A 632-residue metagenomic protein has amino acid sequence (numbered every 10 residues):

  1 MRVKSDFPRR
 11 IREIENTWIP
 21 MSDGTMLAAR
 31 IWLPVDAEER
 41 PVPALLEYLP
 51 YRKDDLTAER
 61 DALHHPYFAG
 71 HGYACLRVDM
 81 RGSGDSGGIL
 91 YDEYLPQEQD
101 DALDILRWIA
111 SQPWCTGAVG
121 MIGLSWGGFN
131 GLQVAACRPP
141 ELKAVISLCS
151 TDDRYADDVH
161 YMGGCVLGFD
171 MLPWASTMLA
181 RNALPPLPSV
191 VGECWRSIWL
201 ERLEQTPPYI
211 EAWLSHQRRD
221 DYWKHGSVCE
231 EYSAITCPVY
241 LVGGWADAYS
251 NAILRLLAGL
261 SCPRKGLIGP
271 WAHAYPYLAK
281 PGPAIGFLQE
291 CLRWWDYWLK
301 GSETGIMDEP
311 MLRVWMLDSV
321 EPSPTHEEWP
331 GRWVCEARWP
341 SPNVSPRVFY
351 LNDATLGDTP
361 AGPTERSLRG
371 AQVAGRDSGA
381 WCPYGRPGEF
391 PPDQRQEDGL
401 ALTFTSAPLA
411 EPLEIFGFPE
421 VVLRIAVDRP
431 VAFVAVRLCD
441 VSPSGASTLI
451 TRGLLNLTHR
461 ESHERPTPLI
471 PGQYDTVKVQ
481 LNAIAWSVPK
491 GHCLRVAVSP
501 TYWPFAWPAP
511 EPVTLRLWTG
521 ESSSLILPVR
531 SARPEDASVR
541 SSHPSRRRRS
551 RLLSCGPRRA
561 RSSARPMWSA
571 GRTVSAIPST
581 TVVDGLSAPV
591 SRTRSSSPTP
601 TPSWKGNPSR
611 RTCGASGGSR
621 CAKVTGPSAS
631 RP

Functional and structural regions predicted by a protein language model:
R2-R40, T405, L409-E411: N-terminal cap/lid segment of alpha/beta-hydrolase-fold proteins
V35-A110, V159-H160, V166, S442-S444 (+1 more regions): Cap/lid segment of the alpha/beta-hydrolase catalytic domain
Q97, I122, F129-S189, W245 (+1 more regions): A catalytic-pocket lid/entrance helix-loop region that shapes and gates access to the active site across common
P113-S125: Alpha/beta-hydrolase fold nucleophile elbow
N182-S227: Alpha/beta-hydrolase
I235, L241-G243: Short beta-strand/loop motif that positions the catalytic acidic residue of the alpha/beta-hydrolase fold
N251-K265: Active-site-adjacent alpha-helix of alpha/beta-hydrolase-fold enzymes
Y277, P281-P632: C-terminal, loop-rich substrate-recognition/catalytic regions characterized by aromatic stacking residues
